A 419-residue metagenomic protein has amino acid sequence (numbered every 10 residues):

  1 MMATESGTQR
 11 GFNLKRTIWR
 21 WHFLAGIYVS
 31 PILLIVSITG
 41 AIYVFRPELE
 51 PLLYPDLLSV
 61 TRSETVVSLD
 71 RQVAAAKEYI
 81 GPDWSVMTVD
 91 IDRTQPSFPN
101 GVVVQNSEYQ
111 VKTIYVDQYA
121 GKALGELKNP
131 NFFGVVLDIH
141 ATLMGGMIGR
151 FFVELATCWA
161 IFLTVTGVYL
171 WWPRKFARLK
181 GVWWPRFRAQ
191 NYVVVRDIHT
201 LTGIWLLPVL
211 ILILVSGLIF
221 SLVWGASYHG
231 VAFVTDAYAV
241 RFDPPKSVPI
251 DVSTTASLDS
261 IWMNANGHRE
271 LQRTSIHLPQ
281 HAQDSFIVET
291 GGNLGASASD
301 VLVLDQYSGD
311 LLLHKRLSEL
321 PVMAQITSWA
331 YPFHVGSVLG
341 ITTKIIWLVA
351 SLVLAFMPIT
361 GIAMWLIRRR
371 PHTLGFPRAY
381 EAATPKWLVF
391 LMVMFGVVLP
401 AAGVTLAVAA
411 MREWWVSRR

Functional and structural regions predicted by a protein language model:
M2-R419: Conserved histidines in hydrophobic membrane contexts and catalytic metal-binding motifs
